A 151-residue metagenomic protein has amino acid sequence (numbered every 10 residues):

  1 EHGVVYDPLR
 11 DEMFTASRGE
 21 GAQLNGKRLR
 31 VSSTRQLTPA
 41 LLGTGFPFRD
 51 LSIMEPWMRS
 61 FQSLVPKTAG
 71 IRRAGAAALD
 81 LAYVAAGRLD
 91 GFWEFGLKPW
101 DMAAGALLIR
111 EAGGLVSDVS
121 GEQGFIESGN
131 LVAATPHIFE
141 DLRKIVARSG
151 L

Functional and structural regions predicted by a protein language model:
E1-L81, S128-L151: Acidic beta-strand-loop-alpha-helix segment within the catalytic core of divalent metal-dependent phosphate-processing
F48-R49, D90, Q123: A short, flexible beta-alpha/helix-coil linker loop
K67, E111-A112: Conserved dinucleotide-binding and phosphotransfer motif residues
A77-A78, K98-M102, Q123-E127: Small/polar glycine-rich anion-binding or flexible loop at a beta-alpha turn
A82-A85, A103-E111: Hydrophobic residues within well-ordered alpha-helices
A86-G91, G114-L115: Alpha-to-beta junction loops
E94: Short beta-strand and adjacent tight-turn residues that come in two discontinuous sequence segments and form the edges
G113-N130, T135: Acidic, metal-binding active-site segment of PIN/NYN-like and related structure-specific nucleases
